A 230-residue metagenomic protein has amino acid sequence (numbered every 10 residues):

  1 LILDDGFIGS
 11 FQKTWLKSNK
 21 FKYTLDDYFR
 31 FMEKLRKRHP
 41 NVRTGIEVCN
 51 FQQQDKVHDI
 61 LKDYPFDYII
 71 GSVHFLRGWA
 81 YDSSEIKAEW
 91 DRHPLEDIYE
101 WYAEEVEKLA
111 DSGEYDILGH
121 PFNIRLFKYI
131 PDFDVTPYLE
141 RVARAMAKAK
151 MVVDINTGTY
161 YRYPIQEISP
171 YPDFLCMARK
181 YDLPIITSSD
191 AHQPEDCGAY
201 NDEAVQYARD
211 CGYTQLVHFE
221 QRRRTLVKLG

Functional and structural regions predicted by a protein language model:
L1-I2, V42-I46, I69-G71, I117-G119 (+2 more regions): Hydrophobic faces of well-ordered beta-strands that scaffold small-molecule active sites in alpha/beta enzyme cores
L1-Y81, K87-D97, D196: A metal-dependent hydrolase metal-coordination microenvironment
G6-I8, V48-N50, F75, F122-R125 (+3 more regions): Active-site-proximal loop/turn and secondary-structure-junction residues that shape catalytic pockets, frequently
D26-E33, D55-H58, E100-E107, D111 (+5 more regions): Amphipathic, non-transmembrane alpha-helical secondary structure
H39-N41, F66, E114-Y115, K150 (+2 more regions): A generic structural signal for alpha->beta connector loops
K62, A110-D111, R179, R209: Non-catalytic positions within long, well-ordered alpha-helices that form the structural scaffold/packing of enzyme
Y64-M146, M151-R162: Divalent metal-binding pocket/active-site signature
I130-G230: Charged catalytic cores and adjacent phosphate/nucleic-acid-binding surfaces used for phosphate/nucleic-acid chemistry
